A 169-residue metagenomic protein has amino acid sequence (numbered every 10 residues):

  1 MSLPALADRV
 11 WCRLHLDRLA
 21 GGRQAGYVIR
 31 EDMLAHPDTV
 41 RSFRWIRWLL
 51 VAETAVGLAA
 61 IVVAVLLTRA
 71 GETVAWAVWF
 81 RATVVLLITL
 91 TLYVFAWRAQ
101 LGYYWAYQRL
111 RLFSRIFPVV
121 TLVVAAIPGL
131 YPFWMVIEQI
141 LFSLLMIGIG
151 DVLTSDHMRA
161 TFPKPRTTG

Functional and structural regions predicted by a protein language model:
S2-G169: Topology signature of small-to-medium multi-pass alpha-helical membrane proteins
